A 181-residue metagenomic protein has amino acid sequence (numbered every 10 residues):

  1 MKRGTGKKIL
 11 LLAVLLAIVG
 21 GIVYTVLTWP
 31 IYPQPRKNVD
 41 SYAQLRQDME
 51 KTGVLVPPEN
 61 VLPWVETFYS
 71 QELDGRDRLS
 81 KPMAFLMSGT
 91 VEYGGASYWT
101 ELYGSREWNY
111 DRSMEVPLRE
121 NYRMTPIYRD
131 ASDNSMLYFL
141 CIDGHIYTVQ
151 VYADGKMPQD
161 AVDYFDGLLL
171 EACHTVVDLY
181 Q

Functional and structural regions predicted by a protein language model:
M1-I9, P33-P35, D178-Q181: Short, Lys/Arg-enriched, disordered terminal segments
M1-T25: N-terminal Sec-pathway targeting helices
L15, G20, L55-P57, L62 (+3 more regions): N-terminal non-cleavable signal-anchor helices
V23-N38: Sec-dependent signal peptide cleavage junction
T25-V26, M49, F165: Long, compositionally biased, charged low-complexity segments
W29-P30, E50-V54, G155, Q181: Short, flexible coil/linker elements and helix-boundary hinge sites characteristic of intrinsically disordered
P35-L137: Short, solvent-exposed recognition patches
Y110-Q181: A short, solvent-exposed beta-edge/loop patch
